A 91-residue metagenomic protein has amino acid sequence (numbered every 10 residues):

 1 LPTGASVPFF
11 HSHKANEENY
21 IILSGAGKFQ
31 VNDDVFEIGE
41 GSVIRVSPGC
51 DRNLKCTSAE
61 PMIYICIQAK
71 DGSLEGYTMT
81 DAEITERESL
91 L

Functional and structural regions predicted by a protein language model:
L1-H13: Conserved short histidine dyad/triad with adjacent acidic residue
T3, E40, P48, C56 (+1 more regions): Active-site donor-binding loop signature of nucleotide-sugar glycosyltransferases
F9, F29-Q30, V46, R52-S58: Short beta-strand His + acidic residue motifs that chelate non-heme Fe in jelly-roll/DSBH and cupin folds
A15-E17, I21-G27: Glycine- and acidic-residue-biased ligand/ion/polar-headgroup-sensing regions
D33-G49: Short acidic-glycine-tyrosine-enriched beta hairpin
N53-L91: Double-stranded beta-helix
